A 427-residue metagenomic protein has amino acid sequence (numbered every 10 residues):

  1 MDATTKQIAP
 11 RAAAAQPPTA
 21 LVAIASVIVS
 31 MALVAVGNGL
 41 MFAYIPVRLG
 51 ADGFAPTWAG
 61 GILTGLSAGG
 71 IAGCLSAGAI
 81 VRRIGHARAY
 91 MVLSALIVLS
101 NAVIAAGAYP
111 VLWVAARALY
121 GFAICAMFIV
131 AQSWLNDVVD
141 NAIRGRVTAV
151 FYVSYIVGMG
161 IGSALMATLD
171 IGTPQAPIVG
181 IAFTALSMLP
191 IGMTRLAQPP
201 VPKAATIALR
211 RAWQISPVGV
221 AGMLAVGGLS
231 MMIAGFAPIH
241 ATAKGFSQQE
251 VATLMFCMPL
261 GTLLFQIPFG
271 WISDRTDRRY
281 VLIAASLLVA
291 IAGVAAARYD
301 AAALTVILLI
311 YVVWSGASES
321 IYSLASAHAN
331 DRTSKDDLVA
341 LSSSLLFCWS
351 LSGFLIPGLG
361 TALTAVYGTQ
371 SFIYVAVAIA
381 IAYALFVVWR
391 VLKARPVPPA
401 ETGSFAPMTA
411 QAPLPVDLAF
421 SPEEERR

Functional and structural regions predicted by a protein language model:
M1-T19, P199-T206, R390-R427: Intrinsic disorder in cytosolic terminal tails and internal cytosolic loops of multi-pass membrane transporters
P17-S67, G219, S230-H240, K244 (+1 more regions): Helix-loop boundary and gating motifs at the non-cytosolic
G73-G85, D170, F265-D277, T364-A365: Helix-to-loop junctions at the C-terminal end of transmembrane segments in multipass secondary transporters
G85, A106-A108, D277, Y299-A301: Helix-breaking motifs and short loop linkers at transmembrane-helix boundaries and internal kinks in secondary membrane
R88-A102, I181, Y280-A295, V377: Structural signature of the two symmetry-related core transmembrane helices
A126-V139, E319-T333: Intracellular juxtamembrane helix-capping segments at the cytosolic ends of symmetry-related transmembrane helices
M166-A167, I181-V201, Y383-K393: C-terminal membrane-cytosol helix-exit motif in multi-pass small-molecule transporters
R279-Y322: C-terminal transmembrane helical hairpin of 12-TM major facilitator-type secondary transporters
